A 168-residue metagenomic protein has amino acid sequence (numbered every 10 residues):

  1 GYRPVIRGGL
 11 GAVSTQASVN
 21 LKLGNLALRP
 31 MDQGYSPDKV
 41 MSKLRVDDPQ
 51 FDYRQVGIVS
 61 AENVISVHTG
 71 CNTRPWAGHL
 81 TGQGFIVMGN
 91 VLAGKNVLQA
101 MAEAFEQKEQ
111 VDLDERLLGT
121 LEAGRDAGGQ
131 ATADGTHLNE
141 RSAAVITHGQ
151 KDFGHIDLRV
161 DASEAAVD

Functional and structural regions predicted by a protein language model:
G1-D168: N-terminal nucleophile
